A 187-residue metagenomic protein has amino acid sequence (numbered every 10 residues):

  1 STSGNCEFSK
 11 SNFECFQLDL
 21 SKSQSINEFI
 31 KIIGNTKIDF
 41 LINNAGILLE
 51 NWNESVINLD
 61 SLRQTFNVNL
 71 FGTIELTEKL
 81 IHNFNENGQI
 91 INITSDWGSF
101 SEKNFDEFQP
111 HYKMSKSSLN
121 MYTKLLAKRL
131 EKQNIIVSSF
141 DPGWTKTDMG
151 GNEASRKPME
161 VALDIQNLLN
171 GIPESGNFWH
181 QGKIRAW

Functional and structural regions predicted by a protein language model:
K10-Q24: Rossmann-fold cofactor-recognition segment
S21-T36: Conserved Rossmann-fold cofactor-binding substructure of NAD(P)-dependent oxidoreductases
I38-I42: Conserved hydrophobic beta-strands of the Rossmann-like cofactor-binding core in SDR/related NAD(P)H-dependent
N43-N44, Q89-S95, I136-D141: Structural signature of the Rossmann-like NAD(P)-dependent dehydrogenase/reductase core
I47, E54-F66, H82, Q89-E131: Catalytic loop of short-chain dehydrogenase/reductase
K132, S139-F140, G151-W187: C-terminal helical subdomain
P142-D148: Short, flexible catalytic-loop segment of classical short-chain dehydrogenase/reductase
